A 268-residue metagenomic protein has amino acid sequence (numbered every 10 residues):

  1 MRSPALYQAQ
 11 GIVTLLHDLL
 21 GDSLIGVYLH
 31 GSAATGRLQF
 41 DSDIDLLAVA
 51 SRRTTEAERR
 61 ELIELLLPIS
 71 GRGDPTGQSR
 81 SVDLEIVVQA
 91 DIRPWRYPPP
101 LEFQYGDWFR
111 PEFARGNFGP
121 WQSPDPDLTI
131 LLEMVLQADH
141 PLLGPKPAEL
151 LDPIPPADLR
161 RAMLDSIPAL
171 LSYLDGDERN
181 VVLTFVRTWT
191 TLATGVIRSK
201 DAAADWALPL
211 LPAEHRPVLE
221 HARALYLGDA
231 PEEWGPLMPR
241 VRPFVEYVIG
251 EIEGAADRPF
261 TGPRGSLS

Functional and structural regions predicted by a protein language model:
M1-V27, A57-R60, S268: Helical scaffold of the NTase/Pol beta-like nucleotidyltransferase catalytic core
A5, L159, V181, L237-R240 (+1 more regions): Amphipathic alpha-helix face/heptad-repeat signature
L16-L19, T35-F40, D74: Short secondary-structure boundary/capping segments within folded domains
V27-P68, S81-V88: Catalytic metal-binding acidic patch
E64-D175, V182, T188: Conserved NTP/Mg2+-binding pocket subregion across the NTase superfamily
R160, L164-H221: Extended, basic/helix-rich recognition subdomains
V196-S268: Structured mid-to-C-terminal alpha-helical surface segments
